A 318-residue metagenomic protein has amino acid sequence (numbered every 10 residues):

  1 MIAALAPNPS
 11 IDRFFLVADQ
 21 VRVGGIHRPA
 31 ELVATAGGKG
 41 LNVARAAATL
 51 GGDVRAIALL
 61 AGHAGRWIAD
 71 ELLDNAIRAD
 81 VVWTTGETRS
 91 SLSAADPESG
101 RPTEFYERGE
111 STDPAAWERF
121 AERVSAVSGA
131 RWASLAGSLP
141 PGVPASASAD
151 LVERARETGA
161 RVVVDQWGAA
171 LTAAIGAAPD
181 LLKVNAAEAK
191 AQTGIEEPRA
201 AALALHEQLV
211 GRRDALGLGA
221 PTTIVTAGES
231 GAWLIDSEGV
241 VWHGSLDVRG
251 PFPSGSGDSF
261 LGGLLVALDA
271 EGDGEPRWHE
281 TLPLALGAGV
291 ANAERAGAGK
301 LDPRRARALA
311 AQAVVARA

Functional and structural regions predicted by a protein language model:
M1-V23: Positively charged, low-complexity intrinsically disordered leader regions
R28-T88, Q312: Substrate-binding N-lobe of the ribokinase-like
R45, S90-A94, G231-I235: Short beta-strand scaffold segments in enzyme catalytic cores
S93-A130: Conserved phosphate-binding/catalytic loop of the ribokinase/pfkB sugar-kinase fold
E110-D113, L139-V143, A170-A173, K190-Q192 (+3 more regions): Short, small-residue-enriched loops and turns at beta-alpha junctions that line or gate enzyme active sites
V127-P140: Short acidic, glycine-rich surface-loop motifs adjacent to enzyme active sites
S146-V162, Q166-E238: Conserved phosphate/ATP/ADP-binding segment of small-molecule kinases
R199-A318: Conserved phosphate-binding/catalytic region of the ribokinase-like
